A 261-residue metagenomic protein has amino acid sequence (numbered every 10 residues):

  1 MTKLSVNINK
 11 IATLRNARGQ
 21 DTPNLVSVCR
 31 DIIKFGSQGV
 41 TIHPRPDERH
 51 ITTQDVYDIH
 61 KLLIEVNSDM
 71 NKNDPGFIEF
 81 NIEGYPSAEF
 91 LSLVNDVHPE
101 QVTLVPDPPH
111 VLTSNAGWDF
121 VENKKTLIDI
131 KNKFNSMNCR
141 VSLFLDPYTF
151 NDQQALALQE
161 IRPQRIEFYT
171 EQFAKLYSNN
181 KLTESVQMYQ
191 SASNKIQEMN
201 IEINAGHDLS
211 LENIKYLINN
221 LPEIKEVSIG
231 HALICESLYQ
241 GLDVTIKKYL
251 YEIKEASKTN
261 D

Functional and structural regions predicted by a protein language model:
M1-A17, T113-S114, L127-I128, N132-N138: N-terminal small/glycine-rich loop or linker at the start of catalytic domains across soluble metabolic enzymes
M1-Y85, N95-P99, A157-R162, E184: Conserved N-terminal beta1-alpha1 strand-loop-helix module at the mouth
T2-I8, V40-I42, I78-I82, E100-L104 (+4 more regions): Hydrophobic faces of well-ordered beta-strands that scaffold small-molecule active sites in alpha/beta enzyme cores
D31-K34, R49-G84, F120-R140, L182-H207 (+3 more regions): Alpha-helix-loop-beta-strand connector modules within alpha/beta enzyme cores
H43, T103-V111, P163-Y177, E223-L242: Glycine-rich phosphate-binding active-site loops on the catalytic face of alpha/beta enzymes
S87-V97, Y148-I161, A205, L209-I224: Catalytic cores of alpha/beta
A116-D119, S178-L182, E236-N260: C-terminal helical cap(s) of enzyme catalytic domains, especially alpha/beta-barrels
R140-M188, A192-K195: Histidine/lysine/aspartate-rich catalytic loop segments that bind and position anionic ligands
